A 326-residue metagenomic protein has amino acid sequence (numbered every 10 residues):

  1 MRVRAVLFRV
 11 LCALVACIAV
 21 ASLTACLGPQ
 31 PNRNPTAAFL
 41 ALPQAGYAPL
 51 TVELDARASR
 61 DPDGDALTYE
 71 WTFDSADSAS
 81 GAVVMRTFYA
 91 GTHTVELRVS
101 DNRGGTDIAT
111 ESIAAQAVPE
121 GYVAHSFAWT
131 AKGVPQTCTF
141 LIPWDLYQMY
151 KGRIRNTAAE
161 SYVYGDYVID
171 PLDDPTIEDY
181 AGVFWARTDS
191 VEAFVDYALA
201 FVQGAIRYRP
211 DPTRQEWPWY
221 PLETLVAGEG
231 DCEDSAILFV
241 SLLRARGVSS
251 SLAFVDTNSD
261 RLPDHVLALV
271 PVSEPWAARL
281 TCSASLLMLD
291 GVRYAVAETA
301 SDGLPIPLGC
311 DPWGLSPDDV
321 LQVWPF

Functional and structural regions predicted by a protein language model:
N32-T36: Proline-centered linker/hinge motifs at extracellular inter-domain junctions
D55-D63: Acidic, Ser/Thr
T68-R86: Surface-exposed, flexible coil segments in extracellular/virion-facing regions
S100-G105: Short, solvent-exposed loop/turn segments at the edges of extracellular beta-sandwich modules
A109-Q116: C-terminal edge beta-strand
A158-A227: Secondary-structure boundary elements
D234-F326: Hydrophobic/aromatic-rich core segments of domains that either
